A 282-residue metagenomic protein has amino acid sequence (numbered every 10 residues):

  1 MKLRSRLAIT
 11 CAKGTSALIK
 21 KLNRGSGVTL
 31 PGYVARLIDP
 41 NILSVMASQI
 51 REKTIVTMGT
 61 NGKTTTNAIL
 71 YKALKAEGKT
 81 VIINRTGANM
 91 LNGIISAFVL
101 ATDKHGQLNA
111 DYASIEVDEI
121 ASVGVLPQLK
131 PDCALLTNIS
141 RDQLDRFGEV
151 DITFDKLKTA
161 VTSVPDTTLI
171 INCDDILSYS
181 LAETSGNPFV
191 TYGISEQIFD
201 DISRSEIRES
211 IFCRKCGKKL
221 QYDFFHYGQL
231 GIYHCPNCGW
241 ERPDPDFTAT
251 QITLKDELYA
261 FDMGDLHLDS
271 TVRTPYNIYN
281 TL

Functional and structural regions predicted by a protein language model:
L3-R208, F212: Phosphate-binding loop of NTP-binding sites
G193-L282: Adenine nucleotide phosphate-binding catalytic loops in nucleotide-utilizing enzymes
